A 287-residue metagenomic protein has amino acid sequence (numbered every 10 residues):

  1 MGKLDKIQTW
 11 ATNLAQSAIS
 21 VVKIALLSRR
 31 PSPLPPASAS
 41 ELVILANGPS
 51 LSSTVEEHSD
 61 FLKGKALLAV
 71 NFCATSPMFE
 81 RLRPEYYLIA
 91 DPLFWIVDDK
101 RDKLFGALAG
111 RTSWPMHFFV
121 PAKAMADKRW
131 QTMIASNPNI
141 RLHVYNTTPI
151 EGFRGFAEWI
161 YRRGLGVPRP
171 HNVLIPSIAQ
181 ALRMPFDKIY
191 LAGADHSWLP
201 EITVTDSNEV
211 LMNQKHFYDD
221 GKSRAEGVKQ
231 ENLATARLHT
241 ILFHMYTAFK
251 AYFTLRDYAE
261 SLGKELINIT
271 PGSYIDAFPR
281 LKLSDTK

Functional and structural regions predicted by a protein language model:
G2-K287: Metal-ion/cofactor- or nucleotide/acyl-coenzyme-handling active-site neighborhoods
